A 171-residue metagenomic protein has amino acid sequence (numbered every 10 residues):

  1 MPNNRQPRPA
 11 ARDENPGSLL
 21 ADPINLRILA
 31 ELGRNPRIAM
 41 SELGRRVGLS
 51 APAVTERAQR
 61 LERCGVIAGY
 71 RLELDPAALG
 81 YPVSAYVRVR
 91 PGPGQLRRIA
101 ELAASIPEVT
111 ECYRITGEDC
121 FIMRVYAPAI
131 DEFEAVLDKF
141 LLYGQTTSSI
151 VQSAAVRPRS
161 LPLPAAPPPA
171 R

Functional and structural regions predicted by a protein language model:
M1-R171: A compositional/biophysical signature of low hydrophobicity enriched in polar/charged and small residues
